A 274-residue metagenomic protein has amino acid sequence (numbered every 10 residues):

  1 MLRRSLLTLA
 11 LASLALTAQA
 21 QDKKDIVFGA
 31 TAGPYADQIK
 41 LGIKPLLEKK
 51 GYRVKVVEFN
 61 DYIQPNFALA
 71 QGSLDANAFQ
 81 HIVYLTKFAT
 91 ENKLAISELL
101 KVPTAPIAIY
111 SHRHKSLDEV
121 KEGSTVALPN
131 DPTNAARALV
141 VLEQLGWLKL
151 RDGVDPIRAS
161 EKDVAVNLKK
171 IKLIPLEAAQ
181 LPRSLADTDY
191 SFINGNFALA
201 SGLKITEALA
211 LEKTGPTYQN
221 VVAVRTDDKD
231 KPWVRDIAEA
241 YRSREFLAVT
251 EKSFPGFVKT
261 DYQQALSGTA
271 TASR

Functional and structural regions predicted by a protein language model:
K24-I43, N60-Q64, D261-Y262: Extracytoplasmic "Venus flytrap"
V56-F67, V154-R183: Short helix-initiation/N-cap motifs at beta->coil->alpha
Y62-K93, A108-I109, K115, A135-A138 (+1 more regions): Pocket-flanking alpha-helical
A70-Q80, S124, W147, K169-I171 (+1 more regions): Alpha-to-beta junction loops
K87-L99, H114, D187, F192 (+1 more regions): Ligand-binding "clamshell"
L99-K149, L247: A conserved helix-loop-strand patch within extracytoplasmic ligand-binding domains of the periplasmic binding
P106-L117, Q219-W233: A bilobed periplasmic-binding-protein/Venus flytrap-type ligand-binding module shared by bacterial periplasmic
A136-E143, Y241-D261: Periplasmic-binding protein-like
